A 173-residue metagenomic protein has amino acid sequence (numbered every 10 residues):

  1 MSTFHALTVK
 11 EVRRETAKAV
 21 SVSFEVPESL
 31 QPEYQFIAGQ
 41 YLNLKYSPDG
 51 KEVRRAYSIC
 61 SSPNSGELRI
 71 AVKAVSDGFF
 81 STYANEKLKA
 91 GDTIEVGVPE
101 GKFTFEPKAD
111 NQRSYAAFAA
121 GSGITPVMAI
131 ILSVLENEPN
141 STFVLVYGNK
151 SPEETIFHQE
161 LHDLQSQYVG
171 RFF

Functional and structural regions predicted by a protein language model:
S2-T93, G97, R113, S141 (+2 more regions): Ferredoxin-reductase
T82-F173: FNR/FR-type flavoprotein reductase catalytic core
